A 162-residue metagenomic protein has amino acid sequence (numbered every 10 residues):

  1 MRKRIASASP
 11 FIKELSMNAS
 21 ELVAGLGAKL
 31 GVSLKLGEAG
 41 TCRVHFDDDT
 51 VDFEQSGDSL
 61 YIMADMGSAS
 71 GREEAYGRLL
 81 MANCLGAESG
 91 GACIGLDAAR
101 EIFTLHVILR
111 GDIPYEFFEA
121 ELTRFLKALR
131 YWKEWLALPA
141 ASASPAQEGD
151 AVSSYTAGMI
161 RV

Functional and structural regions predicted by a protein language model:
R2-S7: Short, often N-terminal, low-complexity regions that either remain intrinsically disordered or form a short helix
F11, L26, E74-M81, L122: Short, Φ-rich (hydrophobic/aromatic) sequence segments
F11-T50, E88, G95-D97: Charge-rich, low-complexity N-terminal segments
C42, V51, L60, E101-F103: Hydrophobic residues embedded in beta-strands of well-ordered beta-sheets
D52-A69: Short, well-structured hydrophobic secondary-structure segments
D65-E101, H106: Short, internal acidic amphipathic alpha-helical interface segments that mediate docking to partner proteins
G86-A87, R110-A141: Ampiphathic alpha-helical segments that act as solvent-exposed interaction surfaces
L136-V162: Short terminal or interdomain "cap/linker" segment that borders an active site or interface and mediates
